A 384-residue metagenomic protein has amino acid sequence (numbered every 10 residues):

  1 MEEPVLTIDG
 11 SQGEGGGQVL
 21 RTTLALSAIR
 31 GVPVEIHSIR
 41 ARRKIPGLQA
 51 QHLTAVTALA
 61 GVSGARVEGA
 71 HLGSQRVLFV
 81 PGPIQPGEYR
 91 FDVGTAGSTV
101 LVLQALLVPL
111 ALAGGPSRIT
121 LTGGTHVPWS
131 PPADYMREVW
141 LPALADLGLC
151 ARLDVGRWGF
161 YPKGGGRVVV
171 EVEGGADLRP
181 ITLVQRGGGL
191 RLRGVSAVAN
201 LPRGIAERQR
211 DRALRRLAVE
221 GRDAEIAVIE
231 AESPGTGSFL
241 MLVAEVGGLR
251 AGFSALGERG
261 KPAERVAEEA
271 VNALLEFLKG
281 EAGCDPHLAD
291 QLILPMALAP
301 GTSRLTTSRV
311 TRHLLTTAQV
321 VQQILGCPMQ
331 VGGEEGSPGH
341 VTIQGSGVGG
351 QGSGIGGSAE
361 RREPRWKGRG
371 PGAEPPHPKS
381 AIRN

Functional and structural regions predicted by a protein language model:
G16-T22, I29-P81: Glycine/small-residue-rich interface belts in oligomeric ring/scaffold proteins and their assembly partners
L53-R152, V169: A generic, well-ordered mixed alpha/beta core segment in the N-terminal half of proteins
R66-A70, P116-R118, G148-W158, L217-G235 (+3 more regions): Flexible, glycine/charged-enriched surface loops at secondary-structure junctions
V80, I84-P86, D92-A96, L112 (+3 more regions): Phosphate/diphosphate-binding glycine-rich loops and adjacent basic-rich segments that engage nucleotide
P128-P131, V155-V168, I229-G237: Beta-rich nucleic-acid/ligand-interaction surfaces
Q185-P286, R304: Conserved mixed alpha/beta catalytic, RNA-binding, or beta-rich assembly cores of soluble enzyme, regulatory
I293-G347: Internal helix-turn-beta structural module
Q344-N384: Intrinsic disorder/low-complexity segments
